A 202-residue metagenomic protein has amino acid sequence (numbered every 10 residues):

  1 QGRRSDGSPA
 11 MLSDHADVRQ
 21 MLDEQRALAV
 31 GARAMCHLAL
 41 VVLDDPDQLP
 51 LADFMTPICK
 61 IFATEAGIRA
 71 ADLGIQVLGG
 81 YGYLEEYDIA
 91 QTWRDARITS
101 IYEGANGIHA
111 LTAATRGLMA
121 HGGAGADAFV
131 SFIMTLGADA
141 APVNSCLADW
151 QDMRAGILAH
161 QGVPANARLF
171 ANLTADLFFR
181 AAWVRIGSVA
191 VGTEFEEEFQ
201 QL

Functional and structural regions predicted by a protein language model:
Q1-L202: Flavin-dependent oxidoreductase catalytic core characteristic of acyl-CoA dehydrogenase/oxidase-like enzymes
